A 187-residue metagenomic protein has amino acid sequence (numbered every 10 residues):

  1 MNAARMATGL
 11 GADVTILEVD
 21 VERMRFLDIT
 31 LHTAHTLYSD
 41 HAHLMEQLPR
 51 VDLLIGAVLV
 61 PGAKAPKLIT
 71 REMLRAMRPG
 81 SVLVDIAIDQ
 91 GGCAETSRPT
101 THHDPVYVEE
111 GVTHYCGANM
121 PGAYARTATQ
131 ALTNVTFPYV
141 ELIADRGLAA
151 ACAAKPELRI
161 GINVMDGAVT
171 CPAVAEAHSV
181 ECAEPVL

Functional and structural regions predicted by a protein language model:
M1-G56: Glycine-rich phosphate/diphosphate-binding loop of Rossmann-like nucleotide-binding domains
A3, V19, R23, H43 (+6 more regions): General structural feature for long, well-ordered alpha-helical segments within catalytic domains of soluble enzymes
A7, I29-L31, V51, L68-R71 (+2 more regions): Short, glycine/charged-enriched secondary-structure capping and boundary segments
I16-L17, L37, V58-G62, P66 (+1 more regions): Glycine- and other small-residue-rich loops at beta-strand/loop junctions that grip anionic moieties
E22, L44, V60-G62, D89-G91 (+1 more regions): Short, catalytically relevant binding-site loops at active-site mouths
L54-E109, T113-Y115: ADP-ribose/adenylate-binding Rossmann-like module
I88, C93-L187: Adenosine-phosphate binding glycine-rich loop
